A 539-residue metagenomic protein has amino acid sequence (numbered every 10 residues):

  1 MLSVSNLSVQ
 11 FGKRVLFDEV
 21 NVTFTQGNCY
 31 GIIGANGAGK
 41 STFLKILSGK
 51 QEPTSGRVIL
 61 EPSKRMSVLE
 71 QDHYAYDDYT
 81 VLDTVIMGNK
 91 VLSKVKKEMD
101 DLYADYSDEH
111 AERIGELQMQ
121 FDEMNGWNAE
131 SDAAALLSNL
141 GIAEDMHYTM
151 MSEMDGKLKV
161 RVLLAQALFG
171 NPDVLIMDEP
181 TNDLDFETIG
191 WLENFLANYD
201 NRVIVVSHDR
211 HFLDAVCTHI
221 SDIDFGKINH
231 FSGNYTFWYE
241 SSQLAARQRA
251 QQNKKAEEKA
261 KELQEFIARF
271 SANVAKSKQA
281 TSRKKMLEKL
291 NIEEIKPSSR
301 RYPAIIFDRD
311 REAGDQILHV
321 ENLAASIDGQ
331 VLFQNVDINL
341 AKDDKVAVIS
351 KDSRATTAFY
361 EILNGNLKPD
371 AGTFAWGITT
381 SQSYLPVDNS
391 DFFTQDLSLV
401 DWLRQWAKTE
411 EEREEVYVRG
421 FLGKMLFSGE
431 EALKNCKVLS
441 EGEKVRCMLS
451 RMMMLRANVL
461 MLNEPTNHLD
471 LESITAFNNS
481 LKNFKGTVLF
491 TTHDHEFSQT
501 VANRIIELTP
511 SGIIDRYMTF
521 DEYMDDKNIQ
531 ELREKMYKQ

Functional and structural regions predicted by a protein language model:
M1-Q251, D310-Q539: ABC ATP-binding cassette signature C-motif
Y103, Y239, A268-S271, A275 (+1 more regions): A structural signal for long alpha-helical coiled-coils and helix-turn connectors that form the cytosolic signaling
A111, L184, T281-I292: Extended non-transmembrane interhelical loops and adjacent amphipathic helices of multipass membrane proteins
A134-L140, E265-R269, K285-L290: Short amphipathic coiled-coil heptad-repeat segments
R249-R269, K276-K285, R301, K527-Q539: ABC ATPase nucleotide-binding domains
A275-Q279, K289-S299, A375: Proline-centered turn/helix-capping motifs that create local helix->coil transitions or kinks
I295-H319: Amphipathic heptad-repeat alpha-helical coiled-coil/stalk segments that mediate oligomerization, filament/stalk
